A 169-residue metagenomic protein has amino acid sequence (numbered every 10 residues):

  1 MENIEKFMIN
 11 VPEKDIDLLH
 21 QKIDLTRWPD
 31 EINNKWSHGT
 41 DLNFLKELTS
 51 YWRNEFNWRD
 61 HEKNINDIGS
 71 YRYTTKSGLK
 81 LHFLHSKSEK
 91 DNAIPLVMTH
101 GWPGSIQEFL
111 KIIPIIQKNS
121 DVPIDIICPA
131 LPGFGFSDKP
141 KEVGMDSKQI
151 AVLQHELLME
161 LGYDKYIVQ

Functional and structural regions predicted by a protein language model:
N3-R27: Mature N-terminal segment immediately following signal peptide/propeptide cleavage in secreted/periplasmic
F7, L25-W28, K46-Q169: Catalytic cores of eukaryotic secretory-pathway lumenal/extracellular enzymes that build and remodel glycoconjugates
N33-S50: Short secondary-structure subsegments characteristic of cysteine-rich extracellular domains
